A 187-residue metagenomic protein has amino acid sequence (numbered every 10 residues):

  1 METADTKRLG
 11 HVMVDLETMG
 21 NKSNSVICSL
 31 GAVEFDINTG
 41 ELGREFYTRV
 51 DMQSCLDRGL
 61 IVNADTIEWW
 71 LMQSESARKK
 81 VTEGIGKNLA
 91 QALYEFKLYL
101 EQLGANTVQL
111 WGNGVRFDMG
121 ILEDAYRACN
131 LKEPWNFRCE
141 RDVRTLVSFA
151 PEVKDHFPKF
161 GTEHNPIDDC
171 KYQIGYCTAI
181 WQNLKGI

Functional and structural regions predicted by a protein language model:
M1-D5: Glycine- and charge-rich intrinsically disordered segments
T6-V12, E17-L110: Conserved non-catalytic scaffold segment of RNase H-like nuclease domains
D15-E17, D118, D142, D169: Acidic active-site catalytic centers that drive phospho-/nucleotidyl reactions and related ester hydrolyses
V62-T66, A150-P158: Short, surface-exposed amphipathic charged segments that create phosphate/polyanion-binding patches used for binding
E95-L98, Q102, G120, D124 (+3 more regions): Residue-level signal for well-ordered alpha-helical scaffold segments within enzymatic catalytic domains
L100, R116-F137: Substrate-recognition/cap helix-loop segment adjacent to the acidic, metal-dependent catalytic center of Asp-based
Q109-R116, G120-I121, K154-I187: Acidic, Mg2+-coordinating catalytic module of metal-dependent nucleases/exonucleases that use a two-metal-ion mechanism
P134-K154: Short, flexible loop segments at boundaries between secondary-structure elements
